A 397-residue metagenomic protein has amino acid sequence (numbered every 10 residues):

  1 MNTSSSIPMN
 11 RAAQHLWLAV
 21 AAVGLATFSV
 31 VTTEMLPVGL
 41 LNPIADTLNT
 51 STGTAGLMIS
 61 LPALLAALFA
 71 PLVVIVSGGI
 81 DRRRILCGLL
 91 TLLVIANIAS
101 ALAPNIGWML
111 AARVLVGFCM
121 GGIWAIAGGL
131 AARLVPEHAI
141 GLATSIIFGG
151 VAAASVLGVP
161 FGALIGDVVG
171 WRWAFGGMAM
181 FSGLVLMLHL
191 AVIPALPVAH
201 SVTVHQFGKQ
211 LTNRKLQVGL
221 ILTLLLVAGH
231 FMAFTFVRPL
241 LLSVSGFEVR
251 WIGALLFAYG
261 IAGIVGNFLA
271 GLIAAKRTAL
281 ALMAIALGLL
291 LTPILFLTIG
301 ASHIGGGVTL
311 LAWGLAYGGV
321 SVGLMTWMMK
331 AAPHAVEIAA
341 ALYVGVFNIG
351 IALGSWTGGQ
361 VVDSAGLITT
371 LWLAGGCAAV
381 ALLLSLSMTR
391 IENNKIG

Functional and structural regions predicted by a protein language model:
N49, D81, L102-W108, C119 (+2 more regions): Helix-breaking motifs and short loop linkers at transmembrane-helix boundaries and internal kinks in secondary membrane
L68-G107: Conserved MFS/SLC helix-loop-helix module at the cytosolic interface between two early adjacent transmembrane helices
F69-R82, G266-T278, V362: Helix-to-loop junctions at the C-terminal end of transmembrane segments in multipass secondary transporters
A96-A99, G107-V116, I304-A312: Paired small-residue
W108, E137-A191, L240: Helix-loop-helix hairpin linking two adjacent transmembrane segments in secondary transporters
A112-G150: Cytoplasmic helix-loop-helix junction between adjacent transmembrane helices in 12-TM secondary transporters
A179-A199, L384-T389: C-terminal membrane-cytosol helix-exit motif in multi-pass small-molecule transporters
L280-L324: C-terminal transmembrane helical hairpin of 12-TM major facilitator-type secondary transporters
